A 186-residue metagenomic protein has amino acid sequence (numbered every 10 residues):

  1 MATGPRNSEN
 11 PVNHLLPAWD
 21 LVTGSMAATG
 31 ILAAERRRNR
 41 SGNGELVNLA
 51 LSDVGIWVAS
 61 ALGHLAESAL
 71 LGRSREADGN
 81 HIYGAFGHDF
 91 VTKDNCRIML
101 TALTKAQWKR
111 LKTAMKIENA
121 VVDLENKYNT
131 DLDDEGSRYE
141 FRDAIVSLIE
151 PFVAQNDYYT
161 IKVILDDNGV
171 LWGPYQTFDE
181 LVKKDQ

Functional and structural regions predicted by a protein language model:
M1-A102, R110: Active-site-adjacent "lid/gating" segments in soluble enzymes
I31-A33, V121, F178: Short, Φ-rich (hydrophobic/aromatic) sequence segments
E45-V47, Y159, V163, Q176: Short, solvent-exposed positions on alpha-helices
W57-A61, D133-E140, V182-Q186: Short, solvent-exposed polar/charged micro-motifs at secondary-structure junctions
A66-R75, M115, V122-N126, K184-Q186: Short, surface-exposed loop/helix-turn segments at secondary-structure junctions that function as lids/hinges flanking
F86-N168, W172: Aromatic-enriched alpha-helical interface/lid elements that frame and gate functional surfaces
D166-Q186: A glycine-rich dinucleotide-binding beta-alpha-beta segment and adjacent secondary-structure elements that constitute
